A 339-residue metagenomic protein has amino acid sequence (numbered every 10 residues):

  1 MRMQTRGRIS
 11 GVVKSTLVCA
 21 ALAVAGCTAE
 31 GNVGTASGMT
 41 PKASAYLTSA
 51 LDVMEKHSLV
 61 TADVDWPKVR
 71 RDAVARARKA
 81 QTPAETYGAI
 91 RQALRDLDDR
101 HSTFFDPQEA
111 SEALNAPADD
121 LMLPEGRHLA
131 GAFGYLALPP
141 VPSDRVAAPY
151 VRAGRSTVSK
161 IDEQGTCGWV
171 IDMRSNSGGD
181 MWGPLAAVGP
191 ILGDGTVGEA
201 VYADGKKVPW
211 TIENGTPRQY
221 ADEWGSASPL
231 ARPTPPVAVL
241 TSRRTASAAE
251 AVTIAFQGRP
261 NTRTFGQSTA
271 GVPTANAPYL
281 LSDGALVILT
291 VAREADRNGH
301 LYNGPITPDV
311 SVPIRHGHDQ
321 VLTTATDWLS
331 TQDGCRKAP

Functional and structural regions predicted by a protein language model:
R2-L17: Bacterial N-terminal signal peptides that target proteins for export
V24-G26: C-terminal motif of bacterial Sec signal peptides marking the signal peptidase cleavage site
T28-G31: Bacterial signal peptide processing site
A50, A93, L136, I171 (+5 more regions): Terminal peptide-recognition signature
T61-G131, G334-P339: Extended, small/polar residue-biased N-terminal targeting/export presequences and adjacent propeptide/linker tracts
H128-V151: STAS-typified acidic loop motif
V146-C167: A short, well-ordered alpha-helical element
G179-P236, T274-L280, V291-D296, L301-Y302: Gly/Ser/Thr-rich loop/hinge elements
